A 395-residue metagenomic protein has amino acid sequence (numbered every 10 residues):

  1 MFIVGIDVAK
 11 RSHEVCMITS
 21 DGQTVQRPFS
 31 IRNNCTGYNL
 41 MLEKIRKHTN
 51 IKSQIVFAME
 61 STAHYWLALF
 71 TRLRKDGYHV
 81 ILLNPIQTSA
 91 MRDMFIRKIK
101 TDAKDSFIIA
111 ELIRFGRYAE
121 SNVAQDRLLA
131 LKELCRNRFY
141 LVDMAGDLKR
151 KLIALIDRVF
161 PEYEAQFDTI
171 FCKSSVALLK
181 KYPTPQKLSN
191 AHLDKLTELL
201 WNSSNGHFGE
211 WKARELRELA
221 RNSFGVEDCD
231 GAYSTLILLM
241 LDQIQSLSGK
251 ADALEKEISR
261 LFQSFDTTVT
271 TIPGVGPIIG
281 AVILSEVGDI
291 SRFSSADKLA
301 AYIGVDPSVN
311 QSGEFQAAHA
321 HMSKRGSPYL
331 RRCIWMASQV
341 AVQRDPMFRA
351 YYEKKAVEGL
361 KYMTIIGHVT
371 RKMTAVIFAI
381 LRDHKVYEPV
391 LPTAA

Functional and structural regions predicted by a protein language model:
M1-A395: A detector of single, family-specific signature residues that are central to catalytic or substrate-handling motifs
